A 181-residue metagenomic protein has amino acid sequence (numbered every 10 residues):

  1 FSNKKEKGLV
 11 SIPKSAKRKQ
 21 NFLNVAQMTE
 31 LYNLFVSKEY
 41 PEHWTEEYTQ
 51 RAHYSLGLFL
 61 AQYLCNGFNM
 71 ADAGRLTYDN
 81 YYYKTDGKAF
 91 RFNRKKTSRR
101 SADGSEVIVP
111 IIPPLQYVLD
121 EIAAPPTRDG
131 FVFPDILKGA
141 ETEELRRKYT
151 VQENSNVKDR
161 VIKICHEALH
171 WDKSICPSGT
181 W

Functional and structural regions predicted by a protein language model:
S2-M70, G74: Basic, Lys/Arg- and aromatic-enriched nucleic-acid-binding interface segment
N3-S11, R75-E121: Conserved tyrosine-mediated DNA breakage-rejoining catalytic core shared by Y-recombinases
K17, Y117-D159: Major-groove DNA-contacting interfaces characterized by cationic-aromatic clusters
N24, Y54-S55, I111, E153 (+2 more regions): Hydrophobic (often cysteine-bearing) scaffold residues that line and stabilize catalytic clefts of nucleotide/cofactor
T29, Y63, A71, R75 (+3 more regions): Feature representing long, continuous alpha-helical segments
E39-Y48, R128, Y149, K158-W181: Short, basic (Lys/Arg/His-rich) helix/loop patches that form interaction surfaces in the mid-to-C-terminal regions
W44-T49, K95-P110, E143-E153, D172-P177: Short, contiguous acidic/charged loop-to-helix segments that flank catalytic cores in large enzymes
M70-G74, D129-F131, S174: Acidic/polar loop patches that form or flank catalytic/metal-binding clefts of enzymes that bind anionic ligands
